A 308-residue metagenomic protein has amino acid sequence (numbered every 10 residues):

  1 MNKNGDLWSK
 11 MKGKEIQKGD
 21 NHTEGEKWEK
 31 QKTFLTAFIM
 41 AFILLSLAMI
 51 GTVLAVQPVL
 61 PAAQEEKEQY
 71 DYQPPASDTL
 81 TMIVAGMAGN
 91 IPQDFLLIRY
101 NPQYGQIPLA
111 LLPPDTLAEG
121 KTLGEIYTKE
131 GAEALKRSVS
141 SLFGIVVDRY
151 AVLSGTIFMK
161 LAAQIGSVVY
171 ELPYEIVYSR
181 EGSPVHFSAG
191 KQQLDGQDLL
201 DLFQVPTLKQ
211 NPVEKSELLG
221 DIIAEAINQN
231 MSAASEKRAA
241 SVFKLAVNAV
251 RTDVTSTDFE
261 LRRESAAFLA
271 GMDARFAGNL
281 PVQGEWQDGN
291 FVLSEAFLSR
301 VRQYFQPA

Functional and structural regions predicted by a protein language model:
N2, D6-A110, Q204: Entry/capping segment at the start of metal-dependent catalytic domains with acidic active-site entry clusters
K67-Y70, D78-M87, Q93-L97, K121-S140 (+2 more regions): N-terminal post-signal-peptidase region of extra-cytosolic proteins
S77-T79, N90-F95, Y104-L109, A134 (+5 more regions): Extracytoplasmic
D78-T81, G86-I91, Y104, P108 (+2 more regions): C-terminal solvent-exposed extensions
D94, A132-S140, G155-M159, A163 (+5 more regions): Extracytoplasmic/secreted envelope proteins and their assembly/folding machinery, especially bacterial periplasmic
K121-K129, L142-R149, V205-E214, N230-S232 (+2 more regions): Second-shell loop/turn segments in exported
K129-S188: Amphipathic, coiled-coil-like alpha-helical scaffolding segments used for oligomerization/assembly
A163-V242, V250: Flexible, polar/acidic helix-loop-strand segments at domain edges
